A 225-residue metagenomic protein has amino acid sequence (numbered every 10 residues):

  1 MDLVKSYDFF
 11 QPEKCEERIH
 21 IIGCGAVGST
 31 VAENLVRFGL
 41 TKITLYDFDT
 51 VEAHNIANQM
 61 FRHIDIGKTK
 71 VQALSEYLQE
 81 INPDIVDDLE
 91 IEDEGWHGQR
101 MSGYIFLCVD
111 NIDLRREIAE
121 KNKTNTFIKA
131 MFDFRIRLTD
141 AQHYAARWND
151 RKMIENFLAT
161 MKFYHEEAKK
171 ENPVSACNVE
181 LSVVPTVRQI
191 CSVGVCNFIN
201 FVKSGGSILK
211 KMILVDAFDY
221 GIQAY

Functional and structural regions predicted by a protein language model:
M1-H20, A168: N-terminal charged helix/coil linker that caps or initiates catalytic domains
C15-G39, T44-T50: Glycine-rich adenosine-cofactor-binding loop
E16, Q99-Y104, C108-Y225: Glycine-rich phosphate/adenylate-binding loop
I22, T30, I66-T69, A73 (+2 more regions): Conserved active-site and cofactor/substrate-binding residues in soluble primary-metabolism enzymes
S29, H54, R116: Alpha-helical elements of the RecA-like P-loop NTPase motor core of helicases
E33-R37, E76, E120, N200: Short, well-ordered alpha-helices that flank and scaffold nucleotide-derived cofactor binding pockets
L40, L45-N82: Glycine-rich phosphate-binding loop and adjoining beta1-alpha1-beta2 segment of Rossmann-like nucleotide-binding folds
K68-S102, V109-L114: A structured beta-alpha segment of the ubiquitous adenosine-cofactor-binding alpha/beta core
